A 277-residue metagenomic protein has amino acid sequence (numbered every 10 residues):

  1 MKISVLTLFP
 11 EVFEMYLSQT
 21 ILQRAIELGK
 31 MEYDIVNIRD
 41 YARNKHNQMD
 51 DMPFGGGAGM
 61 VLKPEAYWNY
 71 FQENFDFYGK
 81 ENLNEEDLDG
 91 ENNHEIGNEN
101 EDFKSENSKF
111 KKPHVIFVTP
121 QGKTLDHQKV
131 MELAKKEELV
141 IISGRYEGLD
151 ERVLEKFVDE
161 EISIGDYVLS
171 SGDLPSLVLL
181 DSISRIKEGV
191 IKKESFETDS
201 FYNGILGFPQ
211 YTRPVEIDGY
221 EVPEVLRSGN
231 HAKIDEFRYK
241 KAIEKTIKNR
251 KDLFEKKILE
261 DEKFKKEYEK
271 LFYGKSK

Functional and structural regions predicted by a protein language model:
M1-F75, R227, K233-D252: N-terminal nucleotide/polyanion-binding subdomain common to many enzyme families
S4-L6, D34-V36, I116, L139-V140 (+1 more regions): Hydrophobic/aromatic beta-strand patches that form the interior of the parallel beta-sheet core in alpha/beta enzyme
L8, I38, V118-Q121, S143-R145 (+1 more regions): Fold-independent oxyanion-binding glycine-rich loops and adjacent beta-strand/coil segments at enzyme active sites
K63-L139, R145, E188: S-adenosyl-L-methionine/SAH cofactor-binding core of RNA-modifying enzymes
H127-K129, R152-L154, P209: Short, well-ordered secondary-structure micro-motifs
L149, V153-K192, F196: Structured adenosyl-cofactor binding patch, chiefly the S-adenosyl-L-methionine
I186-V225: Internal, active-site/partner-interface "lid" segment
V215-K277: SAM-dependent methyltransferases
